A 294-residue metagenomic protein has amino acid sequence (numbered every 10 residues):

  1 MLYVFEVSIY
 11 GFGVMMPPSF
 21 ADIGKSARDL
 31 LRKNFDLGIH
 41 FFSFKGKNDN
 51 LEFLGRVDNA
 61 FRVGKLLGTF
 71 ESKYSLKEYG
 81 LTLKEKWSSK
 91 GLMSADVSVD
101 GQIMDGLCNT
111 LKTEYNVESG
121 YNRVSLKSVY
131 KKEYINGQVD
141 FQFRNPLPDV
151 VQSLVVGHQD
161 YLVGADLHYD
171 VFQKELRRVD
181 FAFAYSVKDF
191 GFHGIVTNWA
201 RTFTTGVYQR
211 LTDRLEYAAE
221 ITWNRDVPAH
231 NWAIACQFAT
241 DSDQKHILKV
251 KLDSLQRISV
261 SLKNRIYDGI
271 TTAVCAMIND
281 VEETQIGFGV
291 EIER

Functional and structural regions predicted by a protein language model:
L2-F5, I9-V150, D160, D166-L167 (+3 more regions): Transmembrane beta-barrel domains of Gram-negative outer membranes and organellar outer membranes
P18-D22, D36, R178, H230-W232 (+1 more regions): Amphipathic alpha-helical hairpins
A60-L67, E85-S94, Y115-R123, F143-D149 (+5 more regions): Solvent-exposed loop/turn segments connecting transmembrane beta-strands in outer-membrane beta-barrel proteins
S72, L126-S128, L154, A165 (+5 more regions): Structural signal for hydrophobic/aromatic residues that build the beta-strand cores of folded beta-sheet domains
Y74-L76, F181, I234-C236, V260-L262 (+2 more regions): Outer-membrane beta-barrel "beta-signal"
K77-Y79, I103-D105, E133, Q159 (+6 more regions): Short coil turns and loop connectors of transmembrane beta-barrels in diderm outer membranes and organellar homologs
V156-Q159, Q173-I221, D226-A233: A contiguous, surface-oriented mixed alpha/beta subdomain in the mid-to-C-terminal portion of proteins that forms
G206-Y208, R214-Y267, A273-C275: Outer membrane beta-barrel transmembrane domains
